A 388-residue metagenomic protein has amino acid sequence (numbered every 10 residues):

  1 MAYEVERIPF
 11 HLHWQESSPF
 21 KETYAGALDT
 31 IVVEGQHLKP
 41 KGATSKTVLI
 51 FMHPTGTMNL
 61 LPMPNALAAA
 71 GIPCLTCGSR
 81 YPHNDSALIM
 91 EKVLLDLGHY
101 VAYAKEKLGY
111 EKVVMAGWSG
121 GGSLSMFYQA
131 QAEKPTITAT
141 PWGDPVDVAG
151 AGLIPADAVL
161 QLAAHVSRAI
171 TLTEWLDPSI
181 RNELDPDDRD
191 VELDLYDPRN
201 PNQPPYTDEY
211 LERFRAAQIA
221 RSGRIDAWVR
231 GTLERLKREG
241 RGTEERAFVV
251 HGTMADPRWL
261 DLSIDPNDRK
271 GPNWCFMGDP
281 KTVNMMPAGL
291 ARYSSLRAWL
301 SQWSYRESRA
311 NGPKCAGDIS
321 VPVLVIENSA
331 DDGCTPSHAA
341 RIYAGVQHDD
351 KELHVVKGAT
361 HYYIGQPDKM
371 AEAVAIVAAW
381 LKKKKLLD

Functional and structural regions predicted by a protein language model:
M1-T47, Q366: N-terminal cap/lid segment of alpha/beta-hydrolase-fold proteins
P64-S86: Conserved alpha/beta-hydrolase
Y103-E106, K112-L184: Primarily recognizes the serine-hydrolase "nucleophile elbow" in alpha/beta-hydrolase and SGNH/GDSL folds
V148-F276: Alpha/beta-hydrolase-fold enzymes
I170-T171, D332-H338: Conserved alpha/beta-hydrolase "acid-adjacent" motif
I319, V325-E327: Short beta-strand/loop motif that positions the catalytic acidic residue of the alpha/beta-hydrolase fold
V346-Y362: Catalytic histidine neighborhood in serine/cysteine hydrolases with alpha/beta-hydrolase-type architecture
A359-A371: Catalytic histidine-centered segment of alpha/beta-hydrolase-like enzymes
